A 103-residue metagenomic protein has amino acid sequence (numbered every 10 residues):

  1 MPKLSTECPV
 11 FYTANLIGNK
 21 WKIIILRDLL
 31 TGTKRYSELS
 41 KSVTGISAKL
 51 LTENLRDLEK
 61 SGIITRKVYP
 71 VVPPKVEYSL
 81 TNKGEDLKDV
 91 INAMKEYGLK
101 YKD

Functional and structural regions predicted by a protein language model:
P2-L4, A14, S42, K102-D103: HhH-family (HhH-GPD) DNA N-glycosylase catalytic core used in base-excision repair
C8-L50, P74-E77: N-terminal helix-turn-helix DNA-binding core of bacterial DNA-binding proteins
V10, K88-G98: Hydrophobic alpha-helical core bundles mediating ligand binding, dimerization, or RNAP-core interactions
R35, K100-D103: Short, basic amphipathic alpha-helical segments that act as recognition/interaction helices in nucleic-acid-binding
L51, L55-L58: Basic amphipathic alpha-helical segments that dock to polyanions
P70-N92: Basic, amphipathic "hinge/linker" alpha-helix immediately C-terminal to the N-terminal HTH DNA-binding motif
